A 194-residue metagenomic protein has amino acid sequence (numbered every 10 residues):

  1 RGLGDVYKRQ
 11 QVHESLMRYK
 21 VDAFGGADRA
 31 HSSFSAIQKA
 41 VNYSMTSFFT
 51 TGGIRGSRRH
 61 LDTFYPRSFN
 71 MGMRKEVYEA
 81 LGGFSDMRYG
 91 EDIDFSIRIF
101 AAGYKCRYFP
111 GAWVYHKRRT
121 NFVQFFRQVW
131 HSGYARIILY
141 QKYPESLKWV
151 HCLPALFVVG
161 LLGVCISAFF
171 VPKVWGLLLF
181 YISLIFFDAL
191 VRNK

Functional and structural regions predicted by a protein language model:
G2-Y7: Short, small-residue-biased leader/transition segments that mark boundaries at the very start of proteins
K8-K39, Y43, K105, G111-W113 (+1 more regions): Conserved donor NDP-sugar-binding/catalytic core segment of glycosyltransferases
Q11, K39, D94-R98, A135 (+1 more regions): Alpha-helical elements of Rossmann-like donor-binding domains used by nucleotide-donor carbohydrate transfer enzymes
G26-S32, V41-F64, E79, K142: Short, flexible, basic/aromatic active-site loop/helix in glycosyltransferases
N70-L81: Conserved nucleotide-sugar donor-binding and metal-coordinating catalytic region shared by glycosyltransferases
S85-L147: Catalytic donor/gating beta->alpha subdomain of glycosyltransferases that bind UDP-sugars
W149-A155: Select subsegments of transmembrane alpha-helices in polytopic membrane proteins, especially boundary-proximal
F157-K194: Membrane-embedded multi-pass helical conduit in multi-pass membrane proteins, especially envelope-biosynthetic
